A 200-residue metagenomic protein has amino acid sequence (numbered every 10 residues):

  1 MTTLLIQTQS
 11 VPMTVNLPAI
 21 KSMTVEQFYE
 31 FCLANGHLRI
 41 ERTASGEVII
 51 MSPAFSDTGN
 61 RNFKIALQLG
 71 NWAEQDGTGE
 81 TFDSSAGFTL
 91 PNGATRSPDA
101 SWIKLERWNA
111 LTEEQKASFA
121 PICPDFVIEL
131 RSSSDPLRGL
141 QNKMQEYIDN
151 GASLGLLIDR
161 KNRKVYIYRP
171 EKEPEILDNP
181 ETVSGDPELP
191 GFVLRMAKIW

Functional and structural regions predicted by a protein language model:
M1-W200: Gly/Pro/Ser/Thr-rich low-complexity, intrinsically disordered segments predominantly at protein N-termini
